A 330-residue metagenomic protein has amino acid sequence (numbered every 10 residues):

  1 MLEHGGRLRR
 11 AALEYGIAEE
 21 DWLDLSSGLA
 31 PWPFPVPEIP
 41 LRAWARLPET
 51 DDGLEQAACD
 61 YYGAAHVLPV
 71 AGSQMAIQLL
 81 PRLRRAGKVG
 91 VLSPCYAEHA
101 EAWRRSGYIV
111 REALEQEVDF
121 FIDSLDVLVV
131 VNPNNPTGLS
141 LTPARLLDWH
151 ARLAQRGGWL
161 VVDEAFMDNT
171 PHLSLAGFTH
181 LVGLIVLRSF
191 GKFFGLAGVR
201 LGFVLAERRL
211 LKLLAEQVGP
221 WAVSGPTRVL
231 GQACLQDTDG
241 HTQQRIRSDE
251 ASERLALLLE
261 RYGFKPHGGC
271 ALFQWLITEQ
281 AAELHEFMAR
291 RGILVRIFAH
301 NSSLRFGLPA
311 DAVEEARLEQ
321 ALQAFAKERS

Functional and structural regions predicted by a protein language model:
M1-A57: N-terminal "arm"/small-domain region of PLP-dependent enzymes with the aminotransferase-like
V36, F121, Q280-F287, V313-R317: Short, conserved charged micro-motifs
A64-V89, G202: Conserved beta-loop-alpha segment that forms the PLP phosphate-binding cup at the N-terminus of a helix
R82-R104, I109-E112, Q116-E117: Conserved PLP-anchoring active-site segment centered on the Schiff-base-forming lysine
R111-N169: Active-site phosphate-binding strand-loop segment of PLP-dependent enzymes
T142-A144, R290, H300-S330: PLP-dependent enzyme catalytic core of the Aspartate aminotransferase-like
G183-P266: PLP-dependent aminotransferase class I/II
D249, L259-R291, L308: Conserved PLP-binding catalytic core of the aspartate aminotransferase-like
